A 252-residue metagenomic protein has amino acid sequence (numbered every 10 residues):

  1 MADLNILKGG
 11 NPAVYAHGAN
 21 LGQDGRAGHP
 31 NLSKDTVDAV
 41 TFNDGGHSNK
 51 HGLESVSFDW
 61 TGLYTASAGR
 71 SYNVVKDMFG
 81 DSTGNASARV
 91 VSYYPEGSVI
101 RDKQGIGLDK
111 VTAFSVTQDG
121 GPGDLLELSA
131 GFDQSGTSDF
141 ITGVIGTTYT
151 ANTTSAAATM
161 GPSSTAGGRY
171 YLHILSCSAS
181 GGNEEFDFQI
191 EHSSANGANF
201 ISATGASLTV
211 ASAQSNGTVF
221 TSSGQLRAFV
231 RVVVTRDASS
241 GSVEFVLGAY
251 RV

Functional and structural regions predicted by a protein language model:
M1-A66, I100-D133, S138-T142, G146 (+1 more regions): Solvent-exposed edge beta-strands and adjacent loop segments that serve as assembly or binding interfaces
K50-A66, M160-E191, F229-V233: Beta-rich globular "head" domains
G69-A113: Short, acidic/charged, Gly/Pro-enriched secondary-structure junctions
S92-Y94, Q189-A195, T235, Y250: Predominantly extracellular/luminal cell-surface or secreted proteins
L125, G167-I174, S223-E244: Noncatalytic modules at the cell exterior or secretory-pathway interfaces, chiefly beta-strand-rich lectin/adhesion
I141-G143, T235-V252: Edge beta-strands of jelly-roll/beta-sandwich modules across compartments, strongly enriched in secreted/luminal
S193-T204: Asp-box/BNR beta-propeller loop motif
S202-S212: Solvent-exposed serine/threonine-rich low-complexity stretches and specific carbohydrate-binding patches
